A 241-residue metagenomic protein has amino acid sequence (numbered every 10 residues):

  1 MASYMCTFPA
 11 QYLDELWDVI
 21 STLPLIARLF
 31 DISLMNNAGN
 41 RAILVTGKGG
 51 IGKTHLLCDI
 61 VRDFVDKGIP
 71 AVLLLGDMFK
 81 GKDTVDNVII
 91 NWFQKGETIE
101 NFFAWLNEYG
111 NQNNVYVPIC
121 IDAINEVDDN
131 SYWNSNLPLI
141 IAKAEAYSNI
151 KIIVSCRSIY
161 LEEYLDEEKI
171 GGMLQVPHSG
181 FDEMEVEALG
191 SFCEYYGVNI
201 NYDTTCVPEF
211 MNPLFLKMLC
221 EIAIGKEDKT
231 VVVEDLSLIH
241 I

Functional and structural regions predicted by a protein language model:
A2-I239: P-loop NTPase signaling cores
